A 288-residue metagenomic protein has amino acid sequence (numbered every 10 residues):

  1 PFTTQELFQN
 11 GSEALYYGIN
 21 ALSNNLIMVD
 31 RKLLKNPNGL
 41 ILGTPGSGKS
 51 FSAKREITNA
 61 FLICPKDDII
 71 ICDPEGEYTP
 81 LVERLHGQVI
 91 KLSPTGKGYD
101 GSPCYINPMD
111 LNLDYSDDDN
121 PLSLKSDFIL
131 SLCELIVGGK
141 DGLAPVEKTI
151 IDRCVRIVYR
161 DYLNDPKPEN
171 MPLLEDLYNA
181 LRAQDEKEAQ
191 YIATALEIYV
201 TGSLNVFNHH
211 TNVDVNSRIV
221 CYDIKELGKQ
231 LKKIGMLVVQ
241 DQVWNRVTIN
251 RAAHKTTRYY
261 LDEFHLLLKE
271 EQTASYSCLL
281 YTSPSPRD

Functional and structural regions predicted by a protein language model:
P1-I27, K32, G76-Q88, L92-S102 (+1 more regions): P-loop NTPase motor domains
I41: Hydrophobic anchor at the beta1->P-loop junction of P-loop NTPases
G46: Walker A (P-loop) phosphate-binding loop of P-loop NTPases
K49: Conserved lysine of the Walker
S52: Hydrophobic positions on the alpha1 helix immediately C-terminal to the Walker A/P-loop
R55-T58: A conserved segment at the C-terminal end of the G1
A60-D68: Post-Walker A helix-loop "phosphate-sensing" segment adjacent to the P-loop in P-loop NTPases
Y281-D288: Conserved small/polar residues in nucleotide/adenosyl-binding loops
